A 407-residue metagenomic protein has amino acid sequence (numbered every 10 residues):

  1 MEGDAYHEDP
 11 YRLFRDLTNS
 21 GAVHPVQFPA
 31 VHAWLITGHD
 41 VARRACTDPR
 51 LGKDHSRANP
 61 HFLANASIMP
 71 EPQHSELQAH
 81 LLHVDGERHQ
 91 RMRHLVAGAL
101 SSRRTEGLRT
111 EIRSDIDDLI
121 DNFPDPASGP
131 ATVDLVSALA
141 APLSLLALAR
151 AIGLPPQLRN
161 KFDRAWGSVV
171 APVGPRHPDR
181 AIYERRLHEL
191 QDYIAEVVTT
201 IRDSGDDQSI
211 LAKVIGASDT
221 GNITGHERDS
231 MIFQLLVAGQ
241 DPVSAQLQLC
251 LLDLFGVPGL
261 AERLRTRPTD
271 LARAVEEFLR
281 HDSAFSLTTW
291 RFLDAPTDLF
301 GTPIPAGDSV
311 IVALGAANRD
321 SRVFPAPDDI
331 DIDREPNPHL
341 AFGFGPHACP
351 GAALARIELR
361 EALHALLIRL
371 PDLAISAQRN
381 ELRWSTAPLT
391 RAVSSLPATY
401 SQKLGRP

Functional and structural regions predicted by a protein language model:
M1-P407: Cytochrome P450
